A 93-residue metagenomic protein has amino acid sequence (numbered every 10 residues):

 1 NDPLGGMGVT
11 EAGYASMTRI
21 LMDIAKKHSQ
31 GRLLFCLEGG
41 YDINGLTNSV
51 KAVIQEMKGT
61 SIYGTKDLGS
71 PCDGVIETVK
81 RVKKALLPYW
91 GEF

Functional and structural regions predicted by a protein language model:
N1-F93: A general "terminal functional-core" signal
